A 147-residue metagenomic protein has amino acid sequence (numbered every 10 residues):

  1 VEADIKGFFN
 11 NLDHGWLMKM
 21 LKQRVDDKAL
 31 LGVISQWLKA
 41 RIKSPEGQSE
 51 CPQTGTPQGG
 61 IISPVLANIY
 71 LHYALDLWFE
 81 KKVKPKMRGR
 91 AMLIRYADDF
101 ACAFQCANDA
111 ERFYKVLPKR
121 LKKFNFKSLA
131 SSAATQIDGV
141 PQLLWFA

Functional and structural regions predicted by a protein language model:
V1-L143: Conserved polymerase palm-domain catalytic core
